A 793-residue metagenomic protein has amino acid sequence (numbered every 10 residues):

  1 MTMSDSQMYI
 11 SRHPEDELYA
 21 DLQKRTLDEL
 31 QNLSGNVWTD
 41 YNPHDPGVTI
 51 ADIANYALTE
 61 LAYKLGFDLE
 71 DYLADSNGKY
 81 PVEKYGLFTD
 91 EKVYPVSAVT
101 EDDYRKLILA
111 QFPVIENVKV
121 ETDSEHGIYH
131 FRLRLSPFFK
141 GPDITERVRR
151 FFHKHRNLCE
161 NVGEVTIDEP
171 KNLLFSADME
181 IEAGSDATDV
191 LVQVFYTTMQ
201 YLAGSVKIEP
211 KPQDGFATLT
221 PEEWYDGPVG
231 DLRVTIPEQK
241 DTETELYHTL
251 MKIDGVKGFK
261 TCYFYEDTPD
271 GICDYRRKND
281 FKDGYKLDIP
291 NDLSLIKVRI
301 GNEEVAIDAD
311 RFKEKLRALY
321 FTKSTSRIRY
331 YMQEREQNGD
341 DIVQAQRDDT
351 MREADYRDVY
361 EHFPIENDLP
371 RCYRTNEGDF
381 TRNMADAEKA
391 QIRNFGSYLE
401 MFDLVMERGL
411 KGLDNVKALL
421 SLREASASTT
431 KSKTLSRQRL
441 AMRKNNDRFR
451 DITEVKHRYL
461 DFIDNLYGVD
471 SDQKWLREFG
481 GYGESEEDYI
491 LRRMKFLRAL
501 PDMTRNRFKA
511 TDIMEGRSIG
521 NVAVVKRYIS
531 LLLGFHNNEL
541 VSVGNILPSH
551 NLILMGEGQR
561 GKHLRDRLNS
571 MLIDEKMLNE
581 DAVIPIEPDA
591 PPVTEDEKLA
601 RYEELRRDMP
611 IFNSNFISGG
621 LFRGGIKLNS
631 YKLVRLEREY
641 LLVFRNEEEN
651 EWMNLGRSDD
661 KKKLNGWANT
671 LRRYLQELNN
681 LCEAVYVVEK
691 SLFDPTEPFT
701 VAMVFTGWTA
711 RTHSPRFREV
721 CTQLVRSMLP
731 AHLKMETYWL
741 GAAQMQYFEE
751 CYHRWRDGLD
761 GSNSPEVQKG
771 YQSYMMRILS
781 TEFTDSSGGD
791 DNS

Functional and structural regions predicted by a protein language model:
T2-Y41, P46, P95-P228, I289 (+4 more regions): Carbohydrate-recognition loop of C-type lectin domains
L30-T89, F175: Single conserved position on a long alpha-helix in the C-terminal lobe of the eukaryotic protein kinase
E70-K92, T218-V234, T700-F705: A short, surface-exposed helix-loop junction/capping segment
G215-F321, T325, G770-S793: A cross-taxonomic marker for long C-terminal extensions/tails that follow the last structured domain
D596-G624: Negatively charged, low-complexity tracts enriched in Asp/Glu with abundant Ser/Thr
A600-I611, E647-N665: A short, exposed loop/beta-hairpin motif centered on an aromatic-Gly-Thr core
S630-W652: Short aromatic-glycine-(Arg/Gly/Cys) micro-motifs in beta-strand/loop hairpins
A742-D791: Polybasic, proline/glycine-rich intrinsically disordered low-complexity segments
